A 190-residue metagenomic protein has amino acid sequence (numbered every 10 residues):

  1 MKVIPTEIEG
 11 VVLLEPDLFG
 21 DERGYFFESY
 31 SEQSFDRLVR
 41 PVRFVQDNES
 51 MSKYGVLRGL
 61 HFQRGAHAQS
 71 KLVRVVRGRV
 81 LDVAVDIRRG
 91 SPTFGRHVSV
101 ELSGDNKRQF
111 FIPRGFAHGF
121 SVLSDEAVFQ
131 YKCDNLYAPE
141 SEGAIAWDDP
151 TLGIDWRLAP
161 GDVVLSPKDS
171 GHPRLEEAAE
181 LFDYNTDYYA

Functional and structural regions predicted by a protein language model:
M1-R108, S124-E126, C133-A190: Non-catalytic, conserved peripheral segments adjacent to functional cores
F110, H118-L123: Short beta-strand His + acidic residue motifs that chelate non-heme Fe in jelly-roll/DSBH and cupin folds
